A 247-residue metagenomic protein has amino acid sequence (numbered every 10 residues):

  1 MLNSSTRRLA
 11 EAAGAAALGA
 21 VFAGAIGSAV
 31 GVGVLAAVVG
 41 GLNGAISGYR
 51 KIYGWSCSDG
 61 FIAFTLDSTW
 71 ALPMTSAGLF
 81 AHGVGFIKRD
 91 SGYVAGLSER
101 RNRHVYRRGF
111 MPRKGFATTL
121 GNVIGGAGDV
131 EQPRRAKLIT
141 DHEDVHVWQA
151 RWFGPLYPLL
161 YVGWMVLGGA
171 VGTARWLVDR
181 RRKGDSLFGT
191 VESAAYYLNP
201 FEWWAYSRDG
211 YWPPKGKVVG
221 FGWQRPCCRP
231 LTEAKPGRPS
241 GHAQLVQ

Functional and structural regions predicted by a protein language model:
M1-K51: N-terminal alpha-helical membrane-insertion module
M1-L2, G121, R135-L138, V147: Cytosolic juxtamembrane N-terminal segments of multi-pass membrane proteins
L2-T6, A10, I26, V30-G31 (+3 more regions): Structural motif marking the loop-to-transmembrane transition
S4-A10, A15-A20, I62-H82, D90 (+4 more regions): Metalloprotease/metallohydrolase-associated module, dominated by Zn2+-dependent proteases
A29-L120: Juxtamembrane/interface helices at transmembrane-helix boundaries
F116-A117, I124-D141, Y196: Short pre-active-site segment immediately N-terminal to the catalytic Zn-binding motif
D144-V162: Catalytic Zn2+-binding segment of zinc metalloproteases
